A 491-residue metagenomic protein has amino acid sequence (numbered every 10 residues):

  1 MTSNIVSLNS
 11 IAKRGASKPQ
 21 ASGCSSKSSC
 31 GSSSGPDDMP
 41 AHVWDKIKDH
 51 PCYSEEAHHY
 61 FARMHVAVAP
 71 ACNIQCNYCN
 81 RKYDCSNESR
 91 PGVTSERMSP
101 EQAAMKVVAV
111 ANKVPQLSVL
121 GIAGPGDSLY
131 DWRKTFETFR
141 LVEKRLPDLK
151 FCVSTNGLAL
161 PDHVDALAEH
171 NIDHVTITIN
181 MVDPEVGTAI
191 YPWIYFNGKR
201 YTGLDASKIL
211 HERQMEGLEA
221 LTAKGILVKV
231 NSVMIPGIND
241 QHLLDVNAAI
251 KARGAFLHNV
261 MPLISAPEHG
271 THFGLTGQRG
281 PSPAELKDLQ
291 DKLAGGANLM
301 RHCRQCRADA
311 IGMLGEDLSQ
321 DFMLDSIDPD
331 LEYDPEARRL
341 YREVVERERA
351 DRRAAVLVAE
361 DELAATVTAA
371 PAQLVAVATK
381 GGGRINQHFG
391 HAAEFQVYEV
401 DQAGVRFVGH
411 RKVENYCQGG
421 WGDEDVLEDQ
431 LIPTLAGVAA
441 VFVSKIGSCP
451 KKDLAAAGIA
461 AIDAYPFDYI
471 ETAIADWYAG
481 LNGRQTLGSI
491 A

Functional and structural regions predicted by a protein language model:
T2-A67, R81-S95, K113-P115: N-terminal [4Fe-4S]-dependent radical SAM core
L8, V356-E360: Short hydrophobic short-linear motifs embedded in intrinsically disordered terminal tails or helical linkers
P19-S34, A69-D84, R301-M313, K445 (+1 more regions): Local cysteine-cluster metal-coordination motifs and their immediate loop/turn environment, predominantly Fe-S cluster
W44-E56, Y60, V107-A123, S128 (+1 more regions): Conserved N-terminal glycine/acidic-rich loop preference
Q102-V107, K113-V119, A168, P371-E428: Conserved mixed alpha/beta catalytic, RNA-binding, or beta-rich assembly cores of soluble enzyme, regulatory
L129-A266: Conserved AdoMet/S-adenosylmethionine-binding subsite of the radical SAM
G280-L357: C-terminal accessory regions of radical SAM enzymes
G409-S444, C449-P450, A456-D468, A473-A491: Compact, charge-rich alpha-helical regulatory domains located at protein termini
